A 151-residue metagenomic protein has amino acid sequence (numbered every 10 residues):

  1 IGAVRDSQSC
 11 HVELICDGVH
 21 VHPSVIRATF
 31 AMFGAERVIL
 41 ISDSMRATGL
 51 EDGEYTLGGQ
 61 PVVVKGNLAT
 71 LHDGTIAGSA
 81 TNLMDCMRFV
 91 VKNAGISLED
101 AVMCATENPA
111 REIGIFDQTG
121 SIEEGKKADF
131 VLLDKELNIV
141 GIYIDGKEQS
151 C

Functional and structural regions predicted by a protein language model:
G2-G18, V25-L133: His/Asp/Glu-enriched, well-ordered alpha-helical/loop segment that forms or immediately abuts the divalent-metal
H20-V21, I139: Glycine-rich nucleotide phosphate-binding loop and flanking beta-alpha elements of Rossmann-like dinucleotide-binding
E136-Y143: Short, Lys/Arg- and Gly-enriched loop/turn segments at beta-strand edges
